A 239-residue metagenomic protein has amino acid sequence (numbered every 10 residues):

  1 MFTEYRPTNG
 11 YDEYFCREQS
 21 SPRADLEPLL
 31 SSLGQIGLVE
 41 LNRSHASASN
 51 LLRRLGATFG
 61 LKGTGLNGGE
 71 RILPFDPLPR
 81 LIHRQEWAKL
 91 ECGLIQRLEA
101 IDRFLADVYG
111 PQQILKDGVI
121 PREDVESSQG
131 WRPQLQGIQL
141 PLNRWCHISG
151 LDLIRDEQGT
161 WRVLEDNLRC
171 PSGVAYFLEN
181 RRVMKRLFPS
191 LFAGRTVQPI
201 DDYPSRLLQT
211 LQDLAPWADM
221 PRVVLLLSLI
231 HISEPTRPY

Functional and structural regions predicted by a protein language model:
M1-E18: Short acidic, Pro/Gly- and aromatic-enriched capping/linker segments at domain boundaries
Q19-S20, E165: Conserved structural-core and active-site-/substrate-pathway-adjacent residues in large, well-folded domains of enzymes
D25-N42: Short, surface-exposed, low-complexity cationic segments
V39-Q134, G194: Low-complexity, highly charged intrinsically disordered N-terminal segments that act as targeting/localization
L135-P171: Conserved metal-phosphate-binding beta-hairpin within the catalytic cores of diverse ATP-dependent phosphoryl-transfer
D156, L207-R222: Glycine-rich phosphate/diphosphate-binding loops that line cofactor/substrate pockets in enzymes
W161-Q198: Extended active-site and interfacial segments that coordinate phosphate-rich ligands in large catalytic machineries
I230-Y239: Single conserved hydrophobic/aromatic residue that forms the stacking wall/gate of nucleotide- or nucleobase-binding
